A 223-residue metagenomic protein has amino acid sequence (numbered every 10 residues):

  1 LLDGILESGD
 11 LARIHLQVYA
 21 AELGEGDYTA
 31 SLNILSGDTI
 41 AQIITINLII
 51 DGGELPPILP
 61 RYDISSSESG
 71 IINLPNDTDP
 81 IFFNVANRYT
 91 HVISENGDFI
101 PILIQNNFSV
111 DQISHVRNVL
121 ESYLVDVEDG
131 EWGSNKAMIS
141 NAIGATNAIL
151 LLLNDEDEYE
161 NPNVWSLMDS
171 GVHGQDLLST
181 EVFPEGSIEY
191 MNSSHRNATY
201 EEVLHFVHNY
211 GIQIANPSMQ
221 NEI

Functional and structural regions predicted by a protein language model:
L1-E54: Feature for long, exposed domains in two main contexts
E7-Q17, Q42, P60-I64, E68 (+2 more regions): Surface-exposed charge patches in extracellular/virion surface proteins
Y19, S36, S65, I72-N76 (+1 more regions): Alpha-helix initiation/capping motif
Y28-S31, I81-V85, L103, D129-S134: Short amphipathic alpha-helical surface micro-motifs
L35, N84-H91, S134-S140: Intrinsically disordered, low-complexity boundary segments flanking structured domains
Q42-I43, P57-R61, N76, F206 (+1 more regions): Generic low-complexity segments that are intrinsically disordered, proline-rich and/or Lys/Arg-biased
E54-N96: N-terminal low-complexity, Pro/Thr/Ser-rich intrinsically disordered segments that act as propeptides or flexible
G97-I223: Acidic/His-rich structured neighborhood in mature extracellular/periplasmic domains
